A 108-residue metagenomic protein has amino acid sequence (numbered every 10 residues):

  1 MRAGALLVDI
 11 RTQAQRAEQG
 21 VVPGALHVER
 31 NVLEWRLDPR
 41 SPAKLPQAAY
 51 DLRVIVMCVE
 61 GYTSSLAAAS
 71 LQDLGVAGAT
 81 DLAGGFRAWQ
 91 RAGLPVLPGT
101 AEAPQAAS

Functional and structural regions predicted by a protein language model:
M1-L6, I10-R53, Y62-S108: Rhodanese-like catalytic fold shared by cysteine-dependent sulfurtransferases and DSP/PTP-type phosphatases
M57: Short, surface-exposed ligand- or partner-binding patches at beta-edge/loop junctions that are enriched in aromatics
